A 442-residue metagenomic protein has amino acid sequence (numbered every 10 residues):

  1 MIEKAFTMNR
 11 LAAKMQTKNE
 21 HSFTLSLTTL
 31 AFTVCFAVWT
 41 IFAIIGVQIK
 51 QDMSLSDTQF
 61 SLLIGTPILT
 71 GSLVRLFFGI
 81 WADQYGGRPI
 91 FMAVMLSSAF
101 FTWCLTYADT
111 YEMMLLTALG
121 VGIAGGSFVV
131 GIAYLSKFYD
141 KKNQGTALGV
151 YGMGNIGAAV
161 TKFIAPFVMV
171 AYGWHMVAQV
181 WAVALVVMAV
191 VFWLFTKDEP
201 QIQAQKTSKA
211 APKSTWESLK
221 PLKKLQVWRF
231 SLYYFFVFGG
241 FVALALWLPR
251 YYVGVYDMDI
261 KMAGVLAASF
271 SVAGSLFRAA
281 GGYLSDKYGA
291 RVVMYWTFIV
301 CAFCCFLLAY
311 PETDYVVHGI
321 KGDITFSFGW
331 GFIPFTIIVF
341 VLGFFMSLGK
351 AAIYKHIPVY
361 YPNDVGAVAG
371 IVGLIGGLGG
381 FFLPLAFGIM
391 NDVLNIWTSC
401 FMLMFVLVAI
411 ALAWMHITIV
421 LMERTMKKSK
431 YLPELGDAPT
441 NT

Functional and structural regions predicted by a protein language model:
I2-A5, L194-E217, T425-L435: Flexible cytoplasmic inter-helical loops of multi-pass small-molecule transporters
F23-D57, F78, L244-P249, L383: Extracytoplasmic
T40, I68-L76, G126, A158-V160 (+2 more regions): Residue-level signature of mid-helix packing/kink "hotspots" within the transmembrane helices of 12-pass Major
F42-A43, L225-L276, K350: Extracytoplasmic gate region of multi-pass secondary transporters
L73-E112: Conserved MFS/SLC helix-loop-helix module at the cytosolic interface between two early adjacent transmembrane helices
T117-G154: Cytoplasmic helix-loop-helix junction between adjacent transmembrane helices in 12-TM secondary transporters
V150-P200: Helix-loop-helix hairpin linking two adjacent transmembrane segments in secondary transporters
R291-I353: C-terminal transmembrane helical hairpin of 12-TM major facilitator-type secondary transporters
